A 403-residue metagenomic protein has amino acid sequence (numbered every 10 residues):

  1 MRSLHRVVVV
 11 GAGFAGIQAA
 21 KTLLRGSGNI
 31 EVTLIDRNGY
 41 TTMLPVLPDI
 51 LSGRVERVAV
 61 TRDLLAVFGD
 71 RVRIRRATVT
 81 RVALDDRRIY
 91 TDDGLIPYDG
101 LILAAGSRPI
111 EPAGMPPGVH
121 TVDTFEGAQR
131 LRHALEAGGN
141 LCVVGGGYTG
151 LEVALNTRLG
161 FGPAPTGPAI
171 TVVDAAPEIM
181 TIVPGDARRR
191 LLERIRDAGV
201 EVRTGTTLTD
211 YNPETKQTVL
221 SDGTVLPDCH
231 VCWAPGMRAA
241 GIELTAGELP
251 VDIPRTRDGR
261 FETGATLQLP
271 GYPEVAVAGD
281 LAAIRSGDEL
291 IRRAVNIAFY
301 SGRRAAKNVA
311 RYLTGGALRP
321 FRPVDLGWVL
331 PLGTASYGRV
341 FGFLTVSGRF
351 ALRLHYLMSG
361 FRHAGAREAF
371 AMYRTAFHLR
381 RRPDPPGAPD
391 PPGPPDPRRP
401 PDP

Functional and structural regions predicted by a protein language model:
M1-R71, E152-G185, P392-R398: Beta1-alpha1 glycine-rich phosphate/pyrophosphate-binding loop at the start of Rossmann-like nucleotide-binding domains
M1-V8, R71-C142, C232: FAD-binding core/adjacent interface of flavoenzyme oxidoreductases
S3, T334-P403: C-terminal auxiliary extensions adjacent to catalytic cores
N29, V72-A77, R81-V82, I96 (+1 more regions): A Rossmann-like FAD-binding core segment of flavoenzymes
G106-P109, M237-A239, A335: Short glycine-rich anion-binding loops that position phosphate/pyrophosphate groups of nucleotides and phosphorylated
P117-G139, V225-F299: FAD-site-proximal beta/loop scaffold in flavoenzymes
R257, L281-L332: A conserved FAD-binding loop/helix module that cradles the flavin
